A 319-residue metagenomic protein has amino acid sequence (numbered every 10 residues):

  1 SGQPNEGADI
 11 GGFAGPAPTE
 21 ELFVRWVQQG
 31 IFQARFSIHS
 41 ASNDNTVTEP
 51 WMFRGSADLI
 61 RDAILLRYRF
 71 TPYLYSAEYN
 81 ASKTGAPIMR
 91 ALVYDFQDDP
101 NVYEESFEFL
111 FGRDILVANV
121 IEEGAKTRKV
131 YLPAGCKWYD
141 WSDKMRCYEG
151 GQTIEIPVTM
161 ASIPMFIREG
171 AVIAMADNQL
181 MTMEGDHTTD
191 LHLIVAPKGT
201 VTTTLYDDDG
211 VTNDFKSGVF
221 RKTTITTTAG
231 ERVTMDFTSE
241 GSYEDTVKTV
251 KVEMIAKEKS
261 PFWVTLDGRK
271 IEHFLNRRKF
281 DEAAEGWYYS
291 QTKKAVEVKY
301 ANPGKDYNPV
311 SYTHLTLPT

Functional and structural regions predicted by a protein language model:
S1, F109-G112, E122-G124, L132 (+7 more regions): A structural signal for short secondary-structure junctions
S1-A161, I167-R168: Catalytic-domain carbohydrate-binding cleft regions of carbohydrate-active enzymes
A77-A91, T228-E240, V310: C-terminal non-catalytic alpha-helical accessory regions
K126-R128, C136, V250, S260-F262 (+1 more regions): Short beta-strand/loop motifs in extracellular/secreted proteins, especially within beta-sandwich accessory domains
D143-M145, D267-I271: Change "in extracellular beta-sheet-rich domains … of secreted and cell-surface proteins" to "in beta-sheet-rich domains
G170-T234, T238-R269, Y300-A301: Accessory, solvent-exposed terminal regions and/or long lumenal/extracellular loops of proteins
R269-G304: Extracellular/luminal ectodomains and secreted, surface-exposed scaffolds of diverse proteins
T313-T319: Conserved small/polar residues in nucleotide/adenosyl-binding loops
